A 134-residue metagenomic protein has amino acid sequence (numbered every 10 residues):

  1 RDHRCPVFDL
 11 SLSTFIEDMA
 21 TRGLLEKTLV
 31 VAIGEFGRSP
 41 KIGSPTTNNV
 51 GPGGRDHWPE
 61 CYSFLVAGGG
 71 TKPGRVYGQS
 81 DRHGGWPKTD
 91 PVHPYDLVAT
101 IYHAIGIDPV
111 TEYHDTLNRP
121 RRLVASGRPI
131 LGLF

Functional and structural regions predicted by a protein language model:
R1-F134: Ligand-binding pockets and gating/stacking loops
